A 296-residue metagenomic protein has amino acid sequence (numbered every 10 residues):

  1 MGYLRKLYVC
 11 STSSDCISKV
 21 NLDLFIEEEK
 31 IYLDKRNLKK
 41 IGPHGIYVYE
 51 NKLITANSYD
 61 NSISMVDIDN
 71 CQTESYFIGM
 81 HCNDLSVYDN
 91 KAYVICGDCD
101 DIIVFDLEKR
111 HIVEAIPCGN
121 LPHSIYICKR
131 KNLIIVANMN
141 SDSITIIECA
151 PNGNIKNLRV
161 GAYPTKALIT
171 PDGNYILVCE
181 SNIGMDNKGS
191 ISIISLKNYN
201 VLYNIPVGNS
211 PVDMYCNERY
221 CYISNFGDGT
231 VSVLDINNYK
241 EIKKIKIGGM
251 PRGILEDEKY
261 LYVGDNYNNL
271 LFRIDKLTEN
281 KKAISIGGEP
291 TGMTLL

Functional and structural regions predicted by a protein language model:
M1-L296: Predominantly soluble domains enriched in secretory-pathway, periplasmic, or organellar proteins
